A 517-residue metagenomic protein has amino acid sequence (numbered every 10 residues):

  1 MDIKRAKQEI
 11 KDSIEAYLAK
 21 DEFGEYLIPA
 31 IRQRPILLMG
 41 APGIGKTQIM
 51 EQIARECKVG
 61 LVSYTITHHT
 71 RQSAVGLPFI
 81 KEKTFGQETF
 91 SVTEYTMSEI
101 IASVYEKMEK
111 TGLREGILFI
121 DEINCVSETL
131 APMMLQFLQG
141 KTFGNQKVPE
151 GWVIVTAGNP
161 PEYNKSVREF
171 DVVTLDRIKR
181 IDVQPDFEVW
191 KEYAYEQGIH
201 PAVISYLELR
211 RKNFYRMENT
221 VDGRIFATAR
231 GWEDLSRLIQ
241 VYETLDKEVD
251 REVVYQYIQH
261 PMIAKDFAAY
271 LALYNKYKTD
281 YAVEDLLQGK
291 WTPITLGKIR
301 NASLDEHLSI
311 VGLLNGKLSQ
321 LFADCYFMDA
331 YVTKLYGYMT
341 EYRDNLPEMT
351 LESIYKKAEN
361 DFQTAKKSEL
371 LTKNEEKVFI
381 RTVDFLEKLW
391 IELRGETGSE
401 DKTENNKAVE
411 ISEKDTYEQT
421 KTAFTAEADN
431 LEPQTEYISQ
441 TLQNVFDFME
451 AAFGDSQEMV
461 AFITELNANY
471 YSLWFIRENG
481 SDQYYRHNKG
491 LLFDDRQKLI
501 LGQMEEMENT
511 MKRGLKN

Functional and structural regions predicted by a protein language model:
M1-K212, M217-T220: AAA+ P-loop NTPase catalytic core and its hallmark functional loops
D2, A6-E9, I36, D171 (+6 more regions): General structural signal for secondary-structure boundaries
Q8, D12, A16, R55 (+19 more regions): Charged/polar, solvent-exposed surface patches and flexible loops
I10, I100-V104, Y242, L431 (+1 more regions): Generic hydrophobic, helix-prone segments enriched in Leu/Val/Ile
E196-K356, N360: Alpha-helical lid/collar subdomain of P-loop NTPases
R300-N517: Terminal-proximal interaction/regulatory segments of ATP-powered molecular machines
